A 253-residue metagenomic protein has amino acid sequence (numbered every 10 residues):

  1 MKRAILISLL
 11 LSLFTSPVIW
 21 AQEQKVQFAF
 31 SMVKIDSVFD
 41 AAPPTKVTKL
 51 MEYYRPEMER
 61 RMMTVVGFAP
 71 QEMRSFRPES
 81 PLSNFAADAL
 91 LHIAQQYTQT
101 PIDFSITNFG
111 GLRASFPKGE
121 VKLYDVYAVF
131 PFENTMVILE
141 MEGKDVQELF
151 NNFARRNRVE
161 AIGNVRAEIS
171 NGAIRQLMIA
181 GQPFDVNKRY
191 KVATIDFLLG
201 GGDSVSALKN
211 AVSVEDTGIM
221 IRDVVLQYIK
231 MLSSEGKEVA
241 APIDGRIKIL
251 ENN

Functional and structural regions predicted by a protein language model:
M1-A4: Positively charged n-region of N-terminal signal peptides that target proteins for export
S8-S16: Bacterial N-terminal signal peptides
P17-A21: Sec/Tat signal peptide C-region and signal peptidase I cleavage site
E23-D36, S80, N84-N253: Feature captures C-terminal
S31-R61: N-terminal targeting signals for Sec/Tat export/insertion, comprising classic cleavable signal peptides
R60-R77, V205-A211: Acidic/histidine-rich, surface-exposed loop or edge segments in extracytoplasmic proteins
